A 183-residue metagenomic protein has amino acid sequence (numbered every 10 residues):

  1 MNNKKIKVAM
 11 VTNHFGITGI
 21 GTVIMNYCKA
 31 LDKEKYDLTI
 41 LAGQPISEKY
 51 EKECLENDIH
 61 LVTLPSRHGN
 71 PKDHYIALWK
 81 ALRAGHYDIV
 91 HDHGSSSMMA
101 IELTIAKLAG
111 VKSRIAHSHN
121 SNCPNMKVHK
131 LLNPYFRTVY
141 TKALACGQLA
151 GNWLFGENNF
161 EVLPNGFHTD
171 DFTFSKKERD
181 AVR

Functional and structural regions predicted by a protein language model:
M1-R183: Membrane-interface segments of envelope glycosyltransferases acting on lipid-linked substrates or membrane lipids
